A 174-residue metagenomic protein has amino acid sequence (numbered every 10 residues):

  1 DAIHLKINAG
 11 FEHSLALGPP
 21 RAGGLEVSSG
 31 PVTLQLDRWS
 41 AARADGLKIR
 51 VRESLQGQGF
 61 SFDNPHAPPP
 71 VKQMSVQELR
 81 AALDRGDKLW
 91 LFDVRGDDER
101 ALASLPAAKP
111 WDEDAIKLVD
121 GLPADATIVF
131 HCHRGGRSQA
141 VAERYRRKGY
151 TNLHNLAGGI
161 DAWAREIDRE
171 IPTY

Functional and structural regions predicted by a protein language model:
D1-A2, S28, R95-G96: Non-catalytic interaction surface on structured domains
D1-G24, V32-L34: Short, structured protein-protein interaction patches enriched in aromatics and acidic/basic residues, typified by
N8, V94-R95: Short, well-ordered beta-to-alpha junction loops that form the rim of enzyme active sites and present histidine/acidic
N8-G10, R134-R137: Gly/Ser/Thr-rich loops at beta-strand to alpha-helix junctions that form or flank small-molecule/cofactor-binding
G24-L25, V119: Short, surface-exposed secondary-structure edge patches
L25-R52: N-terminal accessory interaction module
G30, F92, R134: Single, functionally critical "micro-switch" positions that shape active/binding sites and transmembrane helices
R38-G46, L55-W90, G96-V129, G136-Y174: Rhodanese-like catalytic fold shared by cysteine-dependent sulfurtransferases and DSP/PTP-type phosphatases
